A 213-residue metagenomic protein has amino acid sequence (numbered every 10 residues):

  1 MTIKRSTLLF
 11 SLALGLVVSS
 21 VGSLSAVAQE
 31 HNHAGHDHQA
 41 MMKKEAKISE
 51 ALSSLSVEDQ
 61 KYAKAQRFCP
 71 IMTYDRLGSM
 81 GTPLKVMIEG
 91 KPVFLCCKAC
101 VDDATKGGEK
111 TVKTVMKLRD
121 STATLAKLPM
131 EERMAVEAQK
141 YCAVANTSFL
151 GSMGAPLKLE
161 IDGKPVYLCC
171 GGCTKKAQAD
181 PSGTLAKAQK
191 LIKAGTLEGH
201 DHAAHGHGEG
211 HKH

Functional and structural regions predicted by a protein language model:
T2-S6, F10, G15-H213: Intrinsically disordered, low-complexity terminal tails/loops enriched in metal-binding residues
